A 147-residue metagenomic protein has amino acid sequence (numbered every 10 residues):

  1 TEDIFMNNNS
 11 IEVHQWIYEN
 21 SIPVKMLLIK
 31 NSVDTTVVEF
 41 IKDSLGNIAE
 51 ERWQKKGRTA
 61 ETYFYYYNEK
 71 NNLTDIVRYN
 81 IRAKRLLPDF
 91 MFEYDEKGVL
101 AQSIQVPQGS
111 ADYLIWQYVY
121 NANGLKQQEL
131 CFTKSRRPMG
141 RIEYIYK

Functional and structural regions predicted by a protein language model:
T1-K147: Buried hydrophobic residues that stabilize the cores of well-folded domains
